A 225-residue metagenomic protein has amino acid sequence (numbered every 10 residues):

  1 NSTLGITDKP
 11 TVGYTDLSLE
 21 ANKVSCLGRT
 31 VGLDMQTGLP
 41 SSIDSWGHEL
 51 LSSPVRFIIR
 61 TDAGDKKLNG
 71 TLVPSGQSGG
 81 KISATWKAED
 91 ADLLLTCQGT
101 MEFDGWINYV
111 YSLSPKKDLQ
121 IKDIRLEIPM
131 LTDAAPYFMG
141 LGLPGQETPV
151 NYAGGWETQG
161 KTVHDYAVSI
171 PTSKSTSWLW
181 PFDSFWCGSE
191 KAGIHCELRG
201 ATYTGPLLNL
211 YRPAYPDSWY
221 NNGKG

Functional and structural regions predicted by a protein language model:
S2-G225: Beta-strand/loop-rich accessory regions of lumenal/periplasmic or secreted enzymes, predominantly carbohydrate-active
